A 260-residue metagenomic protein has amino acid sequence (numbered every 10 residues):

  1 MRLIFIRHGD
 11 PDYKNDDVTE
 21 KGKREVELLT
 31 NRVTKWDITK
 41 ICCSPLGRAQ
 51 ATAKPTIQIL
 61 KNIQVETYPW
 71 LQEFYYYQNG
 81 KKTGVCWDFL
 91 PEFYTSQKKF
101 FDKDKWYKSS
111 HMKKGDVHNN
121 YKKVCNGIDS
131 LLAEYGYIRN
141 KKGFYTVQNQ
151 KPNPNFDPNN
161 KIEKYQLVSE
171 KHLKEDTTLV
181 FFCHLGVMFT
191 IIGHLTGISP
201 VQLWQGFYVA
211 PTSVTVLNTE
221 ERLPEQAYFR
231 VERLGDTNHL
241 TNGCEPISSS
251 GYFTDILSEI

Functional and structural regions predicted by a protein language model:
M1-I4: Extreme N-terminal starter segment of soluble prokaryotic enzymes
I6, Y68-W70, L234: Conserved beta-strand termini and adjacent loop/short-helix elements that scaffold enzyme active sites in alpha/beta
R7-E20: Glycine-rich N-terminal loop/short-helix segment of MobA-like nucleotidyltransferase
G9, L185, G235-T237: Active-site metal-binding loops of divalent metal-dependent hydrolases
V18-K35: Short catalytic helix/loop segments, enriched in acidic residues and glycine and frequently bearing histidine
T30-H118, E259-I260: Phosphate-coordination/substrate-recognition cap region in phosphate-metabolizing enzymes
Y76-D88, Q148-T178, T190-I260: Acidic, low-complexity terminal tails and accessory targeting/binding regions of phosphate-metabolizing enzymes
S110-C183, M188: Hydrophobic, aromatic-enriched interface-forming segments
